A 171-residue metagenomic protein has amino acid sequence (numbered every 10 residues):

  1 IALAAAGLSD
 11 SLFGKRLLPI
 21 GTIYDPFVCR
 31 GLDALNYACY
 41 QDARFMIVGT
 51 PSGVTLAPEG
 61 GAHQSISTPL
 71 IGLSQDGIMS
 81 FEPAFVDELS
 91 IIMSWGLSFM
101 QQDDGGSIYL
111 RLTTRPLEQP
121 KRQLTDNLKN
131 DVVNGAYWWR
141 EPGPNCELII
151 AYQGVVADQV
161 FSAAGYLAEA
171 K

Functional and structural regions predicted by a protein language model:
A2-I149: Conserved thiamine diphosphate
Y152-K171: Redox- and metal-dependent alpha/beta enzyme cores, enriched for Fe-S-associated oxidoreductases and cofactor-handling
